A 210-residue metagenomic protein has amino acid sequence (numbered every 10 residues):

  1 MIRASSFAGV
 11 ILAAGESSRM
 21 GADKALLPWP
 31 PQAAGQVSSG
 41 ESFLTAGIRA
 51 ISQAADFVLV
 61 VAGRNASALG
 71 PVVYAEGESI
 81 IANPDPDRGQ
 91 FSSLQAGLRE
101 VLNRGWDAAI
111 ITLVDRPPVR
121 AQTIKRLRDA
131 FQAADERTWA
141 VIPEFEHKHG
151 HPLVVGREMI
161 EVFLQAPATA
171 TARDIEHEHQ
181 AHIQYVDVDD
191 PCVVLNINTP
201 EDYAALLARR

Functional and structural regions predicted by a protein language model:
M1-S5, G9, E161-R210: Conserved alpha/beta core of the MobA/IspD/sugar-nucleotide pyrophosphorylase nucleotidyltransferase superfamily
I2-H149, H179-D189: Nucleotide and nucleotide-moiety/phosphate-recognizing core
S17, L27, I160-E161, A204: Nucleotide phosphate-binding site architecture
Q95-G97, E158-F163: Short beta-strand and adjoining strand-loop segment in the mid-core of the Rossmann-like NAD(P)-dependent dehydrogenase
H151-V155, L195-I197: Short glycine- and hydrophobic/aromatic-rich loop-to-beta-strand nucleating segment in the catalytic cores
